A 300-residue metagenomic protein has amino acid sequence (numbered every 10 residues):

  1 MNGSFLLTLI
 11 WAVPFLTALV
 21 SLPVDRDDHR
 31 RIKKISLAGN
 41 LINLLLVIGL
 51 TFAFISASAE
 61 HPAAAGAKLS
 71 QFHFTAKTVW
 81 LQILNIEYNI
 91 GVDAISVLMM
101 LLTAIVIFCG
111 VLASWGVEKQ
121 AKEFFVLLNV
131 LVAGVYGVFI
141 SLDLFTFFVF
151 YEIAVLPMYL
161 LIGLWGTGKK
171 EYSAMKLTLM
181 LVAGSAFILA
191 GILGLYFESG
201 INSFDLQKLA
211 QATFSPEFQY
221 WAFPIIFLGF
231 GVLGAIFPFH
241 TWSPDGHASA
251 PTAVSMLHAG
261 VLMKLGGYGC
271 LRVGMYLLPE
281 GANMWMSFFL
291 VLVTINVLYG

Functional and structural regions predicted by a protein language model:
M1-L6, P23-V126, N202-Q211: Transmembrane helix-loop-helix hairpins at membrane boundaries of multipass inner-membrane proteins
F5, L9, R31-K34, S96-L98 (+6 more regions): Residue-level recognition of membrane-helix boundary sites in multi-pass small-molecule transporters
T8-P23, G39-L50, M100-S114, L131-A133 (+4 more regions): Central hydrophobic cores of alpha-helical transmembrane segments in multi-pass inner-membrane proteins across all
P14, D93, D143-L161, V232-P279 (+1 more regions): Functional transmembrane alpha-helices
L19-R26, L112-Q120, Y159-G168, G194 (+3 more regions): Helix-loop junctions at the membrane interface of multi-pass solute transporters
D27-R30, E123, L127-V130, G134-F218 (+1 more regions): Alpha-helical multi-pass transmembrane bundles of energy-transducing inner-membrane proteins
N40, T178-V182, M256-L262: Transmembrane helix-bundle signature of multi-pass membrane transporters/permeases
F54-E87, S185-T241, D245, G267-V291: Juxtamembrane/interfacial segments at transmembrane-helix boundaries in multi-pass membrane proteins
